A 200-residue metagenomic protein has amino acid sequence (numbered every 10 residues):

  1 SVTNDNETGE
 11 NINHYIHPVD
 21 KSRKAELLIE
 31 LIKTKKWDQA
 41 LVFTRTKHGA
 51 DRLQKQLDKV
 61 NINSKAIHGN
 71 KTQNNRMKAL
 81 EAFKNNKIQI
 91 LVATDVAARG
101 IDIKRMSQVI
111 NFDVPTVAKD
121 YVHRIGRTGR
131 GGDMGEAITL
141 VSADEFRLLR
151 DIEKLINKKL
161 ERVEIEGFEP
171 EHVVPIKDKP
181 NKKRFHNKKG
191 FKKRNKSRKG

Functional and structural regions predicted by a protein language model:
S1-V173: Conserved helicase RecA-like core
V173-G200: Intrinsically disordered, Lys/Arg-rich low-complexity segments
